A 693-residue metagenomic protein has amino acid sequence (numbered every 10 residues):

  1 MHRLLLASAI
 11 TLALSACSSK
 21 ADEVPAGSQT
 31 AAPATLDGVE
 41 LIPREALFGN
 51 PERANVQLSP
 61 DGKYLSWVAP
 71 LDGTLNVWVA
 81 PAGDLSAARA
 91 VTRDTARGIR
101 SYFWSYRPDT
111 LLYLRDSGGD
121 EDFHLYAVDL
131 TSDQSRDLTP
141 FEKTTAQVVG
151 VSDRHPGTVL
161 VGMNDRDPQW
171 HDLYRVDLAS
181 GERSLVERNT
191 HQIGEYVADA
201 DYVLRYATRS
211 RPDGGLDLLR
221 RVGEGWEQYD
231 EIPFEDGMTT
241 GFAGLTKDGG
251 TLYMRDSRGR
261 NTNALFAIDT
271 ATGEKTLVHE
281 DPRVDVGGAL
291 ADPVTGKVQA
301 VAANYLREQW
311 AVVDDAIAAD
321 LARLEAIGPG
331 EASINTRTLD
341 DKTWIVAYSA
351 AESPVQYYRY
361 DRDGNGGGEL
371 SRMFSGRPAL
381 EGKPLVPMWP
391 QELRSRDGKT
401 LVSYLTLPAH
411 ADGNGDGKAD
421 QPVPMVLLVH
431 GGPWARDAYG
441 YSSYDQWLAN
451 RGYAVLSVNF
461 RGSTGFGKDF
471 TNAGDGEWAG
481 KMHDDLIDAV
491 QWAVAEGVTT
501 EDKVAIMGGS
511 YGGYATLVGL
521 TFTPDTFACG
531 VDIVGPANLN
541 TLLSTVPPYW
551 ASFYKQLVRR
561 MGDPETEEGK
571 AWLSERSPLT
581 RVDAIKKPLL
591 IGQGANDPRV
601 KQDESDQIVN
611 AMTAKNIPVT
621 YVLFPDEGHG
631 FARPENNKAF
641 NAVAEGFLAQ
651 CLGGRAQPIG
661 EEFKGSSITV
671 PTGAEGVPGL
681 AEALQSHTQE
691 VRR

Functional and structural regions predicted by a protein language model:
L14-A16: C-terminal motif of bacterial Sec signal peptides marking the signal peptidase cleavage site
S19-R53, A80-R100, D129-A146, V176-G194 (+6 more regions): Multi-bladed beta-propeller domains
L41-W78, W344-I345: Beta-strand-rich domains and repeat architectures in extracellular enzymes and scaffolds, especially beta-propellers
N50, V68-N76, D94-I99, Y106 (+14 more regions): A flexible loop/linker signature enriched in serine peptidases of the S9 family
A54-Q57, R89, R100, F123 (+10 more regions): Non-catalytic accessory segments flanking enzyme active sites
G62-L65, L111-L112, V159, R205 (+3 more regions): Hydrophobic beta-strand positions that form the internal "hydrophobic ladder" of WD40/Gbeta-like beta-propeller blades
G376-D502, G509-S510, A515, A537 (+1 more regions): Cap/lid segment of the alpha/beta-hydrolase catalytic domain
F460-R693: Active-site-proximal cap/loop segments of hydrolase catalytic domains
